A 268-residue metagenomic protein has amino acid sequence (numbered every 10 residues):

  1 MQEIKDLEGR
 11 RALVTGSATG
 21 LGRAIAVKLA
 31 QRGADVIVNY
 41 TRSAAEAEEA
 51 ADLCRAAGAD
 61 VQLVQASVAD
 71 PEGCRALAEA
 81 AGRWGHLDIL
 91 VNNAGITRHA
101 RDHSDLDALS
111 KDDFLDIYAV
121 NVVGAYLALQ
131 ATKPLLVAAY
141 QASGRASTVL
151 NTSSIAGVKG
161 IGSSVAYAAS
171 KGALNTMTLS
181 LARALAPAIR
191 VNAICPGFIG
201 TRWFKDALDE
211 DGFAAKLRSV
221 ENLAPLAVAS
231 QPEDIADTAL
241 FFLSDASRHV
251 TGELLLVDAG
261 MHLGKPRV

Functional and structural regions predicted by a protein language model:
Q2-E3, K159, L240, T251-V268: Short C-terminal tail/terminal secondary-structure segment of NAD(P)H-dependent dehydrogenase/reductase domains
R11, A18-T19: Conserved glycine-rich cofactor-binding loop
H86, A186-R190, V250-G252: Short, small/polar-rich loop/turn modules that mediate ligand/substrate recognition or access, typified
R101-L106, S110-L115, V220: Substrate-binding pocket helix/loop in short-chain dehydrogenase/reductase
L129, S170: Active-site helix of classical SDR
P134, A182-P187, R248: Alpha-helical segment proximal to the catalytic Tyr-Lys
S154: Residue(s) in the substrate-gating loop at a strand-loop-helix junction that position the organic substrate next
